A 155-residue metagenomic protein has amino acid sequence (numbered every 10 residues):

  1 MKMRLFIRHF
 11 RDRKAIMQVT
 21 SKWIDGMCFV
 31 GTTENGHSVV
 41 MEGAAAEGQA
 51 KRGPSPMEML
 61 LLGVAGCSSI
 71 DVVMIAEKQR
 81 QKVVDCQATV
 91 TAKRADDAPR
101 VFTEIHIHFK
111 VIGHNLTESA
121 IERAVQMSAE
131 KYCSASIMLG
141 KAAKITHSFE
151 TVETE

Functional and structural regions predicted by a protein language model:
M1-M3: Methionine residue identity
F6-L62, V73-E155: Extended beta-strand/beta-hairpin segments
